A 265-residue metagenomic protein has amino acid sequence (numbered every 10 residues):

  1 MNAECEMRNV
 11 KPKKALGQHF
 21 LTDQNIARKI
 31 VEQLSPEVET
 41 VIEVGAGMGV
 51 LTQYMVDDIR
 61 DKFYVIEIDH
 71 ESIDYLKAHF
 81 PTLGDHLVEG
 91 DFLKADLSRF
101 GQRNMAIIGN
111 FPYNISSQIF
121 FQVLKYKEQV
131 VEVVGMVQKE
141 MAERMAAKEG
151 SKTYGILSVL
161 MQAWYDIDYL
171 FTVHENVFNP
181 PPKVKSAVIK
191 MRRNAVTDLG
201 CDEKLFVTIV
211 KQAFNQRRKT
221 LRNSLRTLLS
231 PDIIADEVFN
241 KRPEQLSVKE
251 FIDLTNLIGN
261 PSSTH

Functional and structural regions predicted by a protein language model:
M1-I209, L228, K249-N256, H265: Catalytic cores of RNA-modifying enzymes
R193, V210-H265: C-terminal lobe and adjacent flexible extensions of AdoMet/dcAdoMet transferase-like proteins
